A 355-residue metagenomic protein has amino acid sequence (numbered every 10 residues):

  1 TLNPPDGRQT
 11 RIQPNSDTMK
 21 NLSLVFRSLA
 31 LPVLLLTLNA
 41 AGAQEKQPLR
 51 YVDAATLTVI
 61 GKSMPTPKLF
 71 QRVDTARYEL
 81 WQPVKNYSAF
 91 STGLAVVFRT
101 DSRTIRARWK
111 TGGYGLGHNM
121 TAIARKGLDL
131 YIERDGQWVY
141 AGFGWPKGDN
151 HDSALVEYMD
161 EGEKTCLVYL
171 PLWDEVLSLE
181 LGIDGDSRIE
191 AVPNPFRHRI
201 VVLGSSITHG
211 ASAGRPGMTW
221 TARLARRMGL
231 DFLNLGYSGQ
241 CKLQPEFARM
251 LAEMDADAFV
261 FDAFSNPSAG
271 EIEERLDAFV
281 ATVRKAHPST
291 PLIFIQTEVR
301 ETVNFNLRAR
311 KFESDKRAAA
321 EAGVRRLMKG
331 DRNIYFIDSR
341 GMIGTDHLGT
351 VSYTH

Functional and structural regions predicted by a protein language model:
S28-T37: Bacterial N-terminal signal peptides
T37-E45: Bacterial Sec-dependent signal peptides at the C-terminal "C-region" and cleavage site
Q44-A89: Glycan-recognition and processing domains
N86-V192: Extended, charged alpha/beta regions that create polyanion-binding interfaces
R197-T221: Catalytic nucleophile-elbow at a beta strand-turn-alpha helix junction centered on a G-D-S/GDSL motif, marking
L224, C241-A286, T297-N304, G349: Oxyanion-hole/transition-state-stabilizing segment in secreted/luminal serine hydrolases and related acyltransferases
R300-R340: Substrate-gating cap/lid alpha-helix
T354-H355: Conserved small/polar residues in nucleotide/adenosyl-binding loops
